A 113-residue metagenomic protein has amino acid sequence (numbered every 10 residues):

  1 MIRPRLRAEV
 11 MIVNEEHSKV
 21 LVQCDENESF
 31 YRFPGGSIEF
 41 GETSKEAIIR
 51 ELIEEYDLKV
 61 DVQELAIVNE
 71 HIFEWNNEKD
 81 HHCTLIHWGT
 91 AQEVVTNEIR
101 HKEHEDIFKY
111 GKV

Functional and structural regions predicted by a protein language model:
M1-K19, Q63, T84, W88: Conserved N-terminal beta-strand and adjoining loop/helix that marks the start of the Nudix/MutT-like hydrolase domain
V22-C24: Short, acidic/hydrophobic/Gly-rich beta-strand patch recurrent on exposed beta strands that often constitutes part
N27-S29: A conserved beta-turn-beta hairpin within the catalytic core of GNAT-like acetyltransferases that forms part
R32-G35: A short gly/proline-enriched turn/hairpin at secondary-structure junctions
I38-D61, H71-V113: Unchanged
